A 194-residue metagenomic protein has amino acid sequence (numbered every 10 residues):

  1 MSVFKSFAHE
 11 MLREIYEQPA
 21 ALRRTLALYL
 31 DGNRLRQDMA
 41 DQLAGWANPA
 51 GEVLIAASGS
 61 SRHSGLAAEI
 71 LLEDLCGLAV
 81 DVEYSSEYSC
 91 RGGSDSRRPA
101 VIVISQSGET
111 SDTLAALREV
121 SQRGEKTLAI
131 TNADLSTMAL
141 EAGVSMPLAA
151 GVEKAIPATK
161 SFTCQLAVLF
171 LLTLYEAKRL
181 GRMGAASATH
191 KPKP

Functional and structural regions predicted by a protein language model:
M1-A50, T163, L171-P194: Cofactor-/ligand-binding subdomain signature composed of acidic, glycine-rich, tryptophan-containing flexible loops
A44-K193: Glycine-rich phosphate-binding loops that contact phosphosugars or nucleotide phosphates
